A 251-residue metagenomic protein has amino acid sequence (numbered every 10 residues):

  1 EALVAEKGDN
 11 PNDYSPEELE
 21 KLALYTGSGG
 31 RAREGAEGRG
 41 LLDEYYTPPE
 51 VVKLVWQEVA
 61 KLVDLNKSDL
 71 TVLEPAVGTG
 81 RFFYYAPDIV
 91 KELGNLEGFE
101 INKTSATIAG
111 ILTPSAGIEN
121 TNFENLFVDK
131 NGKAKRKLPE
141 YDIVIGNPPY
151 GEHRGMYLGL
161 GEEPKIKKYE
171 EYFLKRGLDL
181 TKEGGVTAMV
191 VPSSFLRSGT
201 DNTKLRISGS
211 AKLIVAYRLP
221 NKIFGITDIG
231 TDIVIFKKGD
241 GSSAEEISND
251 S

Functional and structural regions predicted by a protein language model:
E1-L112, A116: Class I S-adenosyl-L-methionine
G40-D43, G159-K167: Glycine-rich phosphate-binding "P-loop"
K53-L62, L70-D88, T121-N125, K137-L160 (+3 more regions): Conserved proline-anchored active-site loop of SAM-dependent methyltransferases that bridges a beta-strand
D69, E140-Y141, L213, T231: Local beta-strand N-terminus motif with an aromatic residue
K91, R136-P139, A211, I229: Structured loop/turn residues at beta-strand edges in well-structured enzyme cores
K103, K165-I223, I229, I233: Conserved Class I SAM-dependent methyltransferase catalytic core
G110-K133: S-adenosyl-L-methionine
G225-S251: Flexible, glycine-/basic-rich loop-and-beta segments that form/coincide with the SAM-dependent methyltransferase
